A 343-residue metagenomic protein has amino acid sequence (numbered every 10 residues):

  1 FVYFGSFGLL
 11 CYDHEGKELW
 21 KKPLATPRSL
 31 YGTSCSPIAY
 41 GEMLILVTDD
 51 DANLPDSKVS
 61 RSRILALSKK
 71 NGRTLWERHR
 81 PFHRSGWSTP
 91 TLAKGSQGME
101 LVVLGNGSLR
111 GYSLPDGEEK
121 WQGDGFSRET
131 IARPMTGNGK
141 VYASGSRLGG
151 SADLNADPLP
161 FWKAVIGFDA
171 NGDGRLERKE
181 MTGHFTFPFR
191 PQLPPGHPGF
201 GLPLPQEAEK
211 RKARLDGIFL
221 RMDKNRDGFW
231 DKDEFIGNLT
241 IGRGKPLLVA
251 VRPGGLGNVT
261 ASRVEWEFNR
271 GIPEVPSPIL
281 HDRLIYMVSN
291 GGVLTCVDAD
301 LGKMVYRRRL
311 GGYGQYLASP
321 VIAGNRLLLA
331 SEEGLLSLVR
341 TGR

Functional and structural regions predicted by a protein language model:
F1-R343: Noncatalytic, solvent-exposed loop/strand surfaces of beta-propeller-type extracellular/periplasmic domains
